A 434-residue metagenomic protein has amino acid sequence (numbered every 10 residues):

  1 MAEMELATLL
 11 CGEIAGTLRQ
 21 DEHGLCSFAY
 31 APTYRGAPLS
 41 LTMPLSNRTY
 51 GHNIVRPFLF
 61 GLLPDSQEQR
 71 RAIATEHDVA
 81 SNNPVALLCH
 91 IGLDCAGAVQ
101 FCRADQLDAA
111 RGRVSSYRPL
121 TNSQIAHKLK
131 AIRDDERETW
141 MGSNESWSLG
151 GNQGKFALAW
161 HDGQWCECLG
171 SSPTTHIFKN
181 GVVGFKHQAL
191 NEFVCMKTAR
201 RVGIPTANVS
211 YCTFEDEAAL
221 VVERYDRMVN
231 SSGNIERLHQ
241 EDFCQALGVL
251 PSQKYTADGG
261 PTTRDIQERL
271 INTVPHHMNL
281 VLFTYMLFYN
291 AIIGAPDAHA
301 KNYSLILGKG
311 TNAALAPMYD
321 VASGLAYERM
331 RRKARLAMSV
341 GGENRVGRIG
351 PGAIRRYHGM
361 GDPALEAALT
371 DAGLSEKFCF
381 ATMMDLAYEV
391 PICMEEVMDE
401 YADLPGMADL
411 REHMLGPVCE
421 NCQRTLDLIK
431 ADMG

Functional and structural regions predicted by a protein language model:
M1-A300, S304-G434: Anionic ligand-binding catalytic core segments
